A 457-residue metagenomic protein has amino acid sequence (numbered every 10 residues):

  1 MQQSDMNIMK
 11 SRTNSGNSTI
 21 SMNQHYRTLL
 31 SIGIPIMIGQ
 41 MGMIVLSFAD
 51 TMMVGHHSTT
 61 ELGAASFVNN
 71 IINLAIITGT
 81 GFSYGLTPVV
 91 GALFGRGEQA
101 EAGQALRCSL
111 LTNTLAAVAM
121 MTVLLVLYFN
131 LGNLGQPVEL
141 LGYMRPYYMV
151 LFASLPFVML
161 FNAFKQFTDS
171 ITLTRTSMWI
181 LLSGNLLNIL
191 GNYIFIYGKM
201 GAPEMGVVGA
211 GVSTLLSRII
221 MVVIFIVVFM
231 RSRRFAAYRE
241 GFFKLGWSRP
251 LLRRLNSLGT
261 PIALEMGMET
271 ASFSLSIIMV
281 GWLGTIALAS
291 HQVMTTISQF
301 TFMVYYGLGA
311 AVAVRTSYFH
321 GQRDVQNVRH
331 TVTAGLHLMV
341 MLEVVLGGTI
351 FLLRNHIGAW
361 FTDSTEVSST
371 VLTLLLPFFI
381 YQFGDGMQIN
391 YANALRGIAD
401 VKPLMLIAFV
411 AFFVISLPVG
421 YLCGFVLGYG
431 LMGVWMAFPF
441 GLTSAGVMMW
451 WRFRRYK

Functional and structural regions predicted by a protein language model:
M1-G33, V90-P156, A202-T260, T316-Y381 (+1 more regions): Short alpha-helical transmembrane segments in multi-pass integral membrane proteins
I20-M52, H56-H57, N73-G85, V89 (+5 more regions): N-terminal transmembrane alpha-helices
S31-D50, V150, F161, G184 (+5 more regions): Transmembrane helical elements of multi-pass membrane transporters/channels
I38, G42, L46, A75-G79 (+13 more regions): Residue-level hotspots within pore-lining transmembrane alpha-helices of multi-pass secondary transporters
M41, V45-G63, L131-V138, I194-M205 (+4 more regions): Helix-terminus/linker motif at the lipid-water interface of multi-pass membrane proteins
T59-N70, Y148, G211, T285-F300 (+2 more regions): Small-residue hotspots at the loop-to-helix junctions and early N-terminal turns of transmembrane alpha-helices
L62-L125, F161-T172, T176-S177, I277 (+2 more regions): Small-residue-rich hydrophobic transmembrane alpha-helices
S83, T87, L151-D169, S177-N185 (+6 more regions): Short runs within selected transmembrane alpha-helices of multi-pass transporters and secretion channels
